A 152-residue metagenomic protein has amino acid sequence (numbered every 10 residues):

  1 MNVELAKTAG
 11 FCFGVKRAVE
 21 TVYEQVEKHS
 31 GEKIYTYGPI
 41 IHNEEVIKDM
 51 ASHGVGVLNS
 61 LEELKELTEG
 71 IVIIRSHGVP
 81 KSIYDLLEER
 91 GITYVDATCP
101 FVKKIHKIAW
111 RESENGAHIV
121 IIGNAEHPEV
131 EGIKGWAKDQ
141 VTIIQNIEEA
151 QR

Functional and structural regions predicted by a protein language model:
M1-R152: The feature marks the mature, well-folded catalytic cores of soluble enzymes
